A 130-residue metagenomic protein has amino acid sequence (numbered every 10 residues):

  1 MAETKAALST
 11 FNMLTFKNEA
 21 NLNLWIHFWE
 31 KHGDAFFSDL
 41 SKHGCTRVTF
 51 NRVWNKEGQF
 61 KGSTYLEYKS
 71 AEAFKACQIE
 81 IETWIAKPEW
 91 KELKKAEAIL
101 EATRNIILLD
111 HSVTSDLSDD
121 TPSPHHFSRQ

Functional and structural regions predicted by a protein language model:
M1-W84, A96-Q130: Short S/T/G/P-rich N-terminal loop/turn motif that feeds into the first structured element of a domain
